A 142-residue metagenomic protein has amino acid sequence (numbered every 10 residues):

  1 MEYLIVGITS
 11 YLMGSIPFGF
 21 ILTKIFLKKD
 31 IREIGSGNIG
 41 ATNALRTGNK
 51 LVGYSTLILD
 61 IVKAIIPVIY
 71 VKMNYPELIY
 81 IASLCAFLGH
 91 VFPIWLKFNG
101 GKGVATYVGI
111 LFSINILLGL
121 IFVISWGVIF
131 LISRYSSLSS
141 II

Functional and structural regions predicted by a protein language model:
M1-F26: N-terminal signal-anchor transmembrane alpha helix
M1-I8, V62-I81, F112-G119: Helix-coil boundary and interhelical linker segments in multi-pass alpha-helical membrane proteins
L4-T9, G53-Y54, I79-L84, V108 (+2 more regions): Hydrophobic alpha-helical transmembrane segments
G7-I8, I65-Y70, L84-F87, V91 (+2 more regions): Alpha-helical transmembrane segments of multipass membrane proteins
Y11-S15, K24, F87-K97, F130-R134: Transmembrane alpha-helix interface/packing and boundary motifs in multi-pass membrane proteins, characterized by
F20-G53, G100: Cytosolic, membrane-interface loops and tails of multi-pass inner-membrane proteins
D30-N38, W95-T106, Y135-I141: Short, non-helical or kinked segments that cap or interrupt transmembrane helices
L45-G48, V71-Y75, V104-S133: Interfacial segments of multi-pass membrane proteins
